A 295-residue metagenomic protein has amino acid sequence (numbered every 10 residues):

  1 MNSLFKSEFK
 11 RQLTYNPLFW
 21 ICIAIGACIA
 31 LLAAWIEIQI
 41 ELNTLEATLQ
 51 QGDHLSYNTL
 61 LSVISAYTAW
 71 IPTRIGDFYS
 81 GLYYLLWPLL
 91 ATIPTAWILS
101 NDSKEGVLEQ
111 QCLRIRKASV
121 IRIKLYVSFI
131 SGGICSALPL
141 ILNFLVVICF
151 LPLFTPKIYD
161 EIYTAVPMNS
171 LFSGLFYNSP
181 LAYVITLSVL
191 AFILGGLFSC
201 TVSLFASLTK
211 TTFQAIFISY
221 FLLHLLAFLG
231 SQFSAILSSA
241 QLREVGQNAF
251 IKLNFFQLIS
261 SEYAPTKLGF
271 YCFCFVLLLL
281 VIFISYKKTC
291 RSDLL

Functional and structural regions predicted by a protein language model:
M1-A24: Aromatic- and glycine-rich beta-strand/loop motifs that create alpha-glucan
E8, A206, C272-L295: Junction motif at the cytosolic side of a transmembrane helix
P17, R116-A118, T211-A215: Membrane-helix interface segments
C22-A27, F213-L226: Central hydrophobic cores of alpha-helical transmembrane segments in multi-pass integral membrane proteins
C28-S100, Y126-S203, S207, V245-C272: Secretory targeting signals
I98-S131: Helix-loop-helix units of permease transmembrane domains in multi-pass membrane transporters, especially ABC
P139, N143-L151, S219-L223, A227 (+2 more regions): Juxtamembrane/transmembrane-helix interface segments of polytopic membrane transporters
S234-R243: A cytosolic-side transmembrane-helix exit/cap motif
